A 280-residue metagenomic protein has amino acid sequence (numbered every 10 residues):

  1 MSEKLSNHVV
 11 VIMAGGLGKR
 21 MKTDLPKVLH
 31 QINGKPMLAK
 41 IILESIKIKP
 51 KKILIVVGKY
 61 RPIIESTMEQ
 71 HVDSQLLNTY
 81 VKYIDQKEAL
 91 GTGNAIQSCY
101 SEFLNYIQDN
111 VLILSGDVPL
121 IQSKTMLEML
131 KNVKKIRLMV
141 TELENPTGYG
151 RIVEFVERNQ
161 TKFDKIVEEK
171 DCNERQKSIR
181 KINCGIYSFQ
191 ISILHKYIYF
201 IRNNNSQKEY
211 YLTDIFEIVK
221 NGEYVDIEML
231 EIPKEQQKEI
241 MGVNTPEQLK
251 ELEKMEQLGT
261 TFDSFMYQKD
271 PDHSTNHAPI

Functional and structural regions predicted by a protein language model:
M1-T23: N-terminal nucleotide-binding beta1-loop-alpha1 segment
S2-V9, P36-L114, L120-T125: Conserved N-terminal catalytic core of the sugar/cofactor nucleotidyltransferase
G16-G18, Y60, E88-A89, G116-P119 (+3 more regions): Short glycine-rich anion-binding loops that position phosphate/pyrophosphate groups of nucleotides and phosphorylated
D24-Q31: Short alpha-helical oligomerization interface
Q31, L120, S188, G242-V243: Short aromatic/basic micro-patch
N78-Q160, C184, S188-I191, K196-I201: Conserved beta-loop-beta/alpha segment of the NTase-like Rossmann-fold superfamily that binds/positions NTPs
T161-Q237, E247-L258, F262-Y267: Catalytic-core segments of class I nucleotidyltransferases/pyrophosphorylases that form NMP-activated intermediates
